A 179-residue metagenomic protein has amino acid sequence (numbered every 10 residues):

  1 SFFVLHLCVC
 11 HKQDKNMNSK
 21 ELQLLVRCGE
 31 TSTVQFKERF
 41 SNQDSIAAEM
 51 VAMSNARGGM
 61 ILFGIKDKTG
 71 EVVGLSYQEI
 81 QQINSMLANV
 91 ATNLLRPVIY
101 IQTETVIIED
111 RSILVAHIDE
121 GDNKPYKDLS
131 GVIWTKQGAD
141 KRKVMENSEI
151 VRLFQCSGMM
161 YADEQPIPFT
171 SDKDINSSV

Functional and structural regions predicted by a protein language model:
F2-V179: Conserved N-terminal catalytic/coupling substructures associated with nucleotide/phosphate chemistry
